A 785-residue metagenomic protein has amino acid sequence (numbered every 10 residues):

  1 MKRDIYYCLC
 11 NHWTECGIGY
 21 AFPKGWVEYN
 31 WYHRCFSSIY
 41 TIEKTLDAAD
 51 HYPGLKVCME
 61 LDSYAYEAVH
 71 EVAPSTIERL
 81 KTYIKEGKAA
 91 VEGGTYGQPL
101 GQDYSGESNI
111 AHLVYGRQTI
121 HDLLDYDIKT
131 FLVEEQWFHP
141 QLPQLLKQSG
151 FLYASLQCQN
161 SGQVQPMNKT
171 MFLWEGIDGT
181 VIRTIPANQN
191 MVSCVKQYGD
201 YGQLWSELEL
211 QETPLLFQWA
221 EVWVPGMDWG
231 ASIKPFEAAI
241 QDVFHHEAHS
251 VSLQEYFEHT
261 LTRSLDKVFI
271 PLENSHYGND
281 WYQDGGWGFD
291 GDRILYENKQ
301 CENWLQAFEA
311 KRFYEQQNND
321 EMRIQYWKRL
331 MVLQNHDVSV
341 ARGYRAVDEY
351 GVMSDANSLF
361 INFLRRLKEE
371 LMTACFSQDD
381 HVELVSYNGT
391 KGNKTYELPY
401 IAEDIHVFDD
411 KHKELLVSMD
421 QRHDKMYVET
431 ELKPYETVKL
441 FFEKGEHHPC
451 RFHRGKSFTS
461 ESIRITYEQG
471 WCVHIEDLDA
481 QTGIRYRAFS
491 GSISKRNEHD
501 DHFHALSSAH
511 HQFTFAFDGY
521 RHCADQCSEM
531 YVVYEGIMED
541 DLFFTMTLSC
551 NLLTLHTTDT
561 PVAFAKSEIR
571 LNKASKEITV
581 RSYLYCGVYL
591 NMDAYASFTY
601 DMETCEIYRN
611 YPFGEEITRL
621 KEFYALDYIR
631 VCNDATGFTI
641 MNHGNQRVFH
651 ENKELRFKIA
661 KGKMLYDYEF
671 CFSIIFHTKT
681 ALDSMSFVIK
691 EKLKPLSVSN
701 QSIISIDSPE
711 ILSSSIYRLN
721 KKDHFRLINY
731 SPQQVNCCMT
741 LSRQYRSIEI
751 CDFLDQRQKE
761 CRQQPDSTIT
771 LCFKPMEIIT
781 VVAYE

Functional and structural regions predicted by a protein language model:
M1-T373, I537-H724: Catalytic-domain carbohydrate-binding cleft regions of carbohydrate-active enzymes
D125, G179, H412, A480-G483 (+2 more regions): Detector for glycine-centered tight turns/loop "hinges" at secondary-structure junctions
W174, S386, V407, I475-D477 (+2 more regions): Hydrophobic beta-strand positions
Q197, D320-N335, A341-L584, Y668-F672 (+2 more regions): Catalytic and substrate-binding regions of extracellular carbohydrate-active enzymes, especially polysaccharide lyases
E369-I401, D707-S742: Carbohydrate-binding surface patches
P399-K413, D601-F613, T740-Q758: Solvent-exposed beta-hairpin/edge-strand motifs
Q421-E436, K653-E669, D766-E777: A surface-exposed beta-strand-loop module
I704, S747-E785: TerminUS-proximal long segments
